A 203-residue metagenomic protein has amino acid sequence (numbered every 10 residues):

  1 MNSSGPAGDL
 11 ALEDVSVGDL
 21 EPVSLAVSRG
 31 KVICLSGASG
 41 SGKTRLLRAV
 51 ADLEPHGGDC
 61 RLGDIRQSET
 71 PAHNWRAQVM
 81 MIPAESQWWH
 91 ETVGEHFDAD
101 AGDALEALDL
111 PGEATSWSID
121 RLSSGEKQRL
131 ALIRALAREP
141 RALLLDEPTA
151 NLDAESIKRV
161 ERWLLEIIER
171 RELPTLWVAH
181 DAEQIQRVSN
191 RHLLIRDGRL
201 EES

Functional and structural regions predicted by a protein language model:
A51: Helix-to-loop junction immediately C-terminal to a conserved catalytic motif
R66-M80: ABC ATPase NBD coupling module
Q78, E85, H90-A104: Q-loop/switch helix immediately C-terminal to the Walker
S118-L122, E126: Conserved ABC ATPase signature
L132: Hydrophobic anchor residue at the start of the ABC signature
L143-E147: Catalytic Walker B motif of ABC-type/P-loop ATPase nucleotide-binding domains
V178-H180: H-loop/switch region of ABC-family ATPase nucleotide-binding domains
